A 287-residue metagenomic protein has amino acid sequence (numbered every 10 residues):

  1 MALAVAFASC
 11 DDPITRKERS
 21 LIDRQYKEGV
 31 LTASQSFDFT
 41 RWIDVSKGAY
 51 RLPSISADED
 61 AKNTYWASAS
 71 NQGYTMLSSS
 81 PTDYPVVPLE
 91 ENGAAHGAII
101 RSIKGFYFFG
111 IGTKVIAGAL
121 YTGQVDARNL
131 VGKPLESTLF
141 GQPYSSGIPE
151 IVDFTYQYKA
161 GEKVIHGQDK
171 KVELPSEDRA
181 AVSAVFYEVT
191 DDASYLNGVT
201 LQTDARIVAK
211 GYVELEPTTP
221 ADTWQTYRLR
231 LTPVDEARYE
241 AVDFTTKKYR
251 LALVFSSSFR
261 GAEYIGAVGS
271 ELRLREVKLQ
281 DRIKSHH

Functional and structural regions predicted by a protein language model:
V5-S9: C-terminal motif of bacterial Sec signal peptides marking the signal peptidase cleavage site
D12-P149, P175-D222, T226, T232-F259 (+1 more regions): Aromatic (Trp/Tyr/Phe) and Gly/Pro-enriched flexible surface segments
P149-Q157: Extended, hydrophobic/aromatic-rich amphipathic alpha-helical segments that build helical scaffolds
Y156-V172: Short amphipathic, basic-aromatic surface patches that mediate peripheral association with negatively charged
